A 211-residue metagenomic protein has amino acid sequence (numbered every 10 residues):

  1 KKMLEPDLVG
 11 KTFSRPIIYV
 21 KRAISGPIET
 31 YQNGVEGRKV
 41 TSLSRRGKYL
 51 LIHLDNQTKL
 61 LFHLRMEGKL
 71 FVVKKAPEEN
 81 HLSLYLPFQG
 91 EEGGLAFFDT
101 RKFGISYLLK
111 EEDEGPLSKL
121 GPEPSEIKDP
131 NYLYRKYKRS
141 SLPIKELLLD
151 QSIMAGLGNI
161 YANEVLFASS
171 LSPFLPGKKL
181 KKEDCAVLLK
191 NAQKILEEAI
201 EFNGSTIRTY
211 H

Functional and structural regions predicted by a protein language model:
K1-H211: Structured catalytic/nucleic-acid-binding cores of DNA maintenance enzymes
